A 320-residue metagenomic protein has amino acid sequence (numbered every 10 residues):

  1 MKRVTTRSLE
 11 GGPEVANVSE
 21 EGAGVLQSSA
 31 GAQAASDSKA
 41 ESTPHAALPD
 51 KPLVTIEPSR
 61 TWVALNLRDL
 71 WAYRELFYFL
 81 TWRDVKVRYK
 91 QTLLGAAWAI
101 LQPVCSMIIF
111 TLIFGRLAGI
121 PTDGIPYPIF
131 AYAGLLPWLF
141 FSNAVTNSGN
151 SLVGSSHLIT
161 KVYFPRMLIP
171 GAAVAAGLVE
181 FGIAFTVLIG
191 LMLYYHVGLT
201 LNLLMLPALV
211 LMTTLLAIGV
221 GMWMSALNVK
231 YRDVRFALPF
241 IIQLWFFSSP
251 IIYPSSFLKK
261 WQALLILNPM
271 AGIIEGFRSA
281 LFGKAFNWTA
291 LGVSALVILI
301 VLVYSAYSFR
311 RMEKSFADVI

Functional and structural regions predicted by a protein language model:
K2-I320: Hydrophobic transmembrane alpha-helices and immediately adjacent juxtamembrane helices of multi-pass inner-membrane
